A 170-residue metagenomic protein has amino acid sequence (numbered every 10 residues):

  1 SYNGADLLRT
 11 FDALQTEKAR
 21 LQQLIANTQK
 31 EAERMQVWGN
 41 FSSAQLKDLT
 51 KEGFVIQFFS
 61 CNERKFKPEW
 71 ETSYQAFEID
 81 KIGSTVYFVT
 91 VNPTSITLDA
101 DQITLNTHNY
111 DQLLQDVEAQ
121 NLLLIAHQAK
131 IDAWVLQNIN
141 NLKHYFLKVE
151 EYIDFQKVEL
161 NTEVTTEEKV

Functional and structural regions predicted by a protein language model:
S1-V170: Long, charged N-terminal accessory/stalk domains
